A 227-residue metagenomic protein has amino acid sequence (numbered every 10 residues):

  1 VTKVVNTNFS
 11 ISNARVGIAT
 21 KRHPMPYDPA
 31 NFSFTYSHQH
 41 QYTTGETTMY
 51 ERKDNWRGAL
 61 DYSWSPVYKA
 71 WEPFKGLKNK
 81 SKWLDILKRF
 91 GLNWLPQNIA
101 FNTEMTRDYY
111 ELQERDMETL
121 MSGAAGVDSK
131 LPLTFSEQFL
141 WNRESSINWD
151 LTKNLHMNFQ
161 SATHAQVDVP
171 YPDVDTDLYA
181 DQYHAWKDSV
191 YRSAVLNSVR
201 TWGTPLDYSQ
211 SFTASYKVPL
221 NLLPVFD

Functional and structural regions predicted by a protein language model:
V1-D227: Exposed, low-structure sequence patches enriched in small/polar residues
